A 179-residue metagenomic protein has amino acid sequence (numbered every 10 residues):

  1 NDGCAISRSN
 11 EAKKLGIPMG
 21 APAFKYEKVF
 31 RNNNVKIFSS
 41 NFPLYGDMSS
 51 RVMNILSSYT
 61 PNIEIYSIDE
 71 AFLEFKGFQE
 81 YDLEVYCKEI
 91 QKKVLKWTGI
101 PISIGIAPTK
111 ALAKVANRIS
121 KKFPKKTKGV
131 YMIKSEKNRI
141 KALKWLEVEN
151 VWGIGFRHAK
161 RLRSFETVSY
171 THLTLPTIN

Functional and structural regions predicted by a protein language model:
N1-I68, F72: Residues that scaffold, gate, or flank divalent-cation-dependent active/transport sites
G16, Y26, D69, I104-G105 (+2 more regions): A residue-level signal for conserved active-site and pocket-lining positions in enzyme catalytic cores
R51, I55-Y59, E89-T98, R161 (+1 more regions): Generic non-transmembrane alpha-helical segments
L73-C87, Q91: Catalytic palm subdomain of template-directed nucleic-acid polymerases, centered on the conserved carboxylate motif
Y86, I90, V94-E147: Long, highly charged, low-complexity intrinsically disordered interaction regions that mediate electrostatic DNA/RNA
L146-E166: Helix-hairpin-helix
T171-T177: Conserved small/polar residues in nucleotide/adenosyl-binding loops
